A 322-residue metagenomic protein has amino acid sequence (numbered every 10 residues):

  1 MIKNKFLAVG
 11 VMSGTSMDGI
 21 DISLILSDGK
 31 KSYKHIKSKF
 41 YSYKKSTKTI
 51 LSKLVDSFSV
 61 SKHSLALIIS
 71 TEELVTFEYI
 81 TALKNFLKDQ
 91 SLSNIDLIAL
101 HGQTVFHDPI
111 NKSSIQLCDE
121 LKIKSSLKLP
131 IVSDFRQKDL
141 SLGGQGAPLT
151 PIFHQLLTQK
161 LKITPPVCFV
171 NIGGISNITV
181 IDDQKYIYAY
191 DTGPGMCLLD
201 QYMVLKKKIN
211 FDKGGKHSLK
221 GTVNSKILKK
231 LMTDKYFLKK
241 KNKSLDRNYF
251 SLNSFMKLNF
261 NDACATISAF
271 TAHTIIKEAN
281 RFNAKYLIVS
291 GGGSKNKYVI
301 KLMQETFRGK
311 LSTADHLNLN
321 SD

Functional and structural regions predicted by a protein language model:
I2-S42: N-terminal phosphate-binding or glycine-rich loops at protein starts, especially the Walker A/P-loop of NTPases
A8-M12, I95-A99, V167-N171, A189: Short glycine-aspartate micro-motif
I20-I25, H35-K53, S126-K128, V132-K160 (+1 more regions): Glycine-rich phosphate-binding loop plus the immediately following alpha-helix
L24-S32, N111-K122, Q159-L161, D182-I187 (+1 more regions): A glycine- and small-aliphatic-rich helix-loop capping segment at beta-alpha/alpha-beta transitions that lines
F58, K62-E120: Short beta-strand-loop/turn "lid" adjacent to the catalytic site in phosphate-handling enzymes
L92-G102, F282-G293: Short glycine-rich phosphate-binding loop at a beta-alpha junction
K208-Y286, N296-R308: A contiguous, well-structured pocket-lining segment that forms one wall/lid of small-molecule binding clefts in soluble
Q304-D322: Conserved phosphate-binding/catalytic loops in two-lobed NTP-binding clefts
